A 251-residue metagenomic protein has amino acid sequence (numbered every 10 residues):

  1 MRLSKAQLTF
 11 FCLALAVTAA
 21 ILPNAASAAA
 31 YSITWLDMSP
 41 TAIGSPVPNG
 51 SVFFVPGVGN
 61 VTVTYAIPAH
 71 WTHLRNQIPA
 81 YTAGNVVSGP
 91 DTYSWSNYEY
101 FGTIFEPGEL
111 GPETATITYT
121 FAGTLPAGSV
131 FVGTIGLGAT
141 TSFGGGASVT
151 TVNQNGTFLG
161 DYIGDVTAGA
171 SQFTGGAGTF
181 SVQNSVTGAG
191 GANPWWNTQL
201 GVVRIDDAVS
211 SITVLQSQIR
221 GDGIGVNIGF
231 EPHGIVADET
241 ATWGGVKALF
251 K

Functional and structural regions predicted by a protein language model:
R2-C12: Bacterial N-terminal signal peptides that target proteins for export
F11-I21: Bacterial N-terminal signal peptides
N24-S45, I235-K251: Boundary/junction segments of secreted and surface-exposed precursor proteins
A30-Y31, L36-P40, G156-I235: Terminal, low-complexity interaction segments
A69-T118: Surface-exposed, low-complexity/disordered Ser/Thr/Gly/Pro/Asn-rich loops and linkers
P107-T124, A139-G146, N197-G201: Short beta-strands within extracellular/lumenal beta-sheet-rich domains
G123-F131, A208-S210: Extended extracellular/luminal ectodomain segments enriched in beta-structured repeat modules
T140-L159: Short, surface-exposed beta-strand/strand-loop-strand elements in extracellular ectodomains
